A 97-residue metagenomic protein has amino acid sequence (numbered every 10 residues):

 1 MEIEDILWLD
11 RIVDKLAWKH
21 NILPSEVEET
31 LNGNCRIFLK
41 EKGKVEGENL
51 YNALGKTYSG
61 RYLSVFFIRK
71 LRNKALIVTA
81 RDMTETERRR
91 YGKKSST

Functional and structural regions predicted by a protein language model:
M1-T97: Ribonuclease/tRNase effector modules and their secretory precursors
